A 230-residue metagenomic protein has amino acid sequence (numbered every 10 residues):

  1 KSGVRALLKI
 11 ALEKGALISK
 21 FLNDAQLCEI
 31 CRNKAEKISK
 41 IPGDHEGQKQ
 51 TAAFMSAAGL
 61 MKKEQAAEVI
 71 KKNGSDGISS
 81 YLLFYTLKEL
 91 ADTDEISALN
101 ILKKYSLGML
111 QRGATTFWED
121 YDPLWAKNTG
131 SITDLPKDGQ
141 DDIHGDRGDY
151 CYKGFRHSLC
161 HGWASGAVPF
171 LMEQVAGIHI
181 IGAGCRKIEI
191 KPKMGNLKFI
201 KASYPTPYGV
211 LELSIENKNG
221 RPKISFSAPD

Functional and structural regions predicted by a protein language model:
G3-D142: Catalytic cores of carbohydrate-active enzymes
R32-N33, L99-D230: Non-catalytic C-terminal accessory modules of carbohydrate-active enzymes
